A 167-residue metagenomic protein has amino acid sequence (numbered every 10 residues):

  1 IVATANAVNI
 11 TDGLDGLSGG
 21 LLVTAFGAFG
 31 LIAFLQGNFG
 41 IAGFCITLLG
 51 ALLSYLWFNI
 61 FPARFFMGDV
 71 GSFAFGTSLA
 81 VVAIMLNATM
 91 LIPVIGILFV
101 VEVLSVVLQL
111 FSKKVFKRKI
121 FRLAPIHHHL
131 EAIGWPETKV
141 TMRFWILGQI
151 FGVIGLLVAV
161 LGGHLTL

Functional and structural regions predicted by a protein language model:
I1-L167: Alpha-helical transmembrane segments
